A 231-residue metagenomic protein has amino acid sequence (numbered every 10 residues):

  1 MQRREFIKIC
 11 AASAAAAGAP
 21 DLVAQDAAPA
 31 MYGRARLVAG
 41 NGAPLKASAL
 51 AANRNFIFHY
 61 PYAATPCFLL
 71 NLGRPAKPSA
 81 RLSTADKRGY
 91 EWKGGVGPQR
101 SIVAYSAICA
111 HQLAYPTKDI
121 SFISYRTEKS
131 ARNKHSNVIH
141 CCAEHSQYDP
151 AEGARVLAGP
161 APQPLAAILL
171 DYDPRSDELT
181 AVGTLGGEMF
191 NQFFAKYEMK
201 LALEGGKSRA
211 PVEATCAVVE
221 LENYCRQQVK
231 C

Functional and structural regions predicted by a protein language model:
M1-A14: N-terminal secretory signal peptides and thylakoid transit peptides that target proteins across membranes
V23-T127, D171-C231: N-terminal pre-ligand scaffold of iron-sulfur
Q99-S106, S130-C142: Short beta-strand-alpha-helix junction that forms the catalytic/metal-binding core of metal-dependent nuclease domains
A114, C141-E152: Short Cys/His-centered divalent metal-binding micro-motifs
S121-F122, E128-N137, D149-V182: Polybasic, low-complexity binding patches
